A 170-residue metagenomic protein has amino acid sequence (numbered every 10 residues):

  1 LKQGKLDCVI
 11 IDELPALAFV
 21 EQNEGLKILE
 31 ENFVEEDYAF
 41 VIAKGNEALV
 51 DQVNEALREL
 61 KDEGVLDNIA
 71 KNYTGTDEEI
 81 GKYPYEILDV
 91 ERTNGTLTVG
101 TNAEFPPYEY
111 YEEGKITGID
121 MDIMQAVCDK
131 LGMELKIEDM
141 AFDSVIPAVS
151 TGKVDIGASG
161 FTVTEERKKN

Functional and structural regions predicted by a protein language model:
L1-K2, F40, V53, V127 (+1 more regions): Hydrophobic residues within well-ordered alpha-helices
D7-C8, K27, A39, T98 (+1 more regions): Short, Asp-centered acidic motifs that coordinate Mg2+ and/or phosphate in catalytic or ligand-binding sites
D12, G45-E59, V65, I119 (+1 more regions): Short amphipathic alpha-helical coupling segments at ligand-binding clamshell hinges and other catalytic/signaling
E13, L17-N54, D77-Y85, A103: Periplasmic-binding protein-like
N23-V34, K44, Q125, D129 (+1 more regions): Acidic, polar ligand-binding/catalytic clefts
D37-A39, P107-Y111, E165-K168: A short acidic, helix-capping loop that chelates divalent metal ions and anchors anionic groups
A43-E47, E104-F105, E113-I116, T162-V163: Short coil/turn segments
D62-Q125, D129-E134: N-terminal hydrophobic or amphipathic helices and topogenic motifs
